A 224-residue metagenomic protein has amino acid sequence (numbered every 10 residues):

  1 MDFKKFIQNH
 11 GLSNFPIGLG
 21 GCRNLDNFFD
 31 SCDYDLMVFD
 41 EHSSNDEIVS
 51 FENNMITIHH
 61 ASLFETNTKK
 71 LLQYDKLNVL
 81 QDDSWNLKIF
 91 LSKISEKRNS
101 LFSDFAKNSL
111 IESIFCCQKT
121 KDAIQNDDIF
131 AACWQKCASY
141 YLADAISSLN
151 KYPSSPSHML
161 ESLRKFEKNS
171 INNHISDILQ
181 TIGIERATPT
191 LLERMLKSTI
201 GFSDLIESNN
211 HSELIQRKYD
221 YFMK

Functional and structural regions predicted by a protein language model:
M1-D82: Metal-dependent nucleotidyltransferase catalytic core
F3-F6, F15, F28-F29, F39 (+10 more regions): Phenylalanine-focused residue identity feature
Q8-I17, D46-I48, K70-S84, S95-D104 (+3 more regions): Extended interaction regions within the primary functional domain
I56-D122, N126-I129, C133: Internal, well-ordered alpha/beta segment that forms a basic, Gly-enriched binding/recognition surface
F105-K224: Conserved nucleotidyltransferase catalytic core and NTase-mimicking acidic/glycine-rich helix/loop elements in nucleic
